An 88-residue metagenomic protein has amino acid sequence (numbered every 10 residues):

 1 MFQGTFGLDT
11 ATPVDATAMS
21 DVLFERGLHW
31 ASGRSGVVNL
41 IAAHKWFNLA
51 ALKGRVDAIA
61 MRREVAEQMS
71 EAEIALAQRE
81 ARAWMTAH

Functional and structural regions predicted by a protein language model:
F2-A16, S20, R63-H88: Terminal, low-structured helical/coil segments at or just beyond the last alpha-helical repeat
A11-T12, L28, A50, R62: Residue-level detector of alpha-helix boundaries and kinks
D15-L23, S32-R34, N39, F47 (+1 more regions): Short helix-capping/linker turns of helical repeat alpha-solenoids
L23-S32, R63-A66: Hydrophobic face of amphipathic alpha-helices that form TPR/SEL1-like repeat modules and related alpha-solenoid
I41, K45-N48, R63, R82: Alpha-solenoid helical repeat scaffolds
